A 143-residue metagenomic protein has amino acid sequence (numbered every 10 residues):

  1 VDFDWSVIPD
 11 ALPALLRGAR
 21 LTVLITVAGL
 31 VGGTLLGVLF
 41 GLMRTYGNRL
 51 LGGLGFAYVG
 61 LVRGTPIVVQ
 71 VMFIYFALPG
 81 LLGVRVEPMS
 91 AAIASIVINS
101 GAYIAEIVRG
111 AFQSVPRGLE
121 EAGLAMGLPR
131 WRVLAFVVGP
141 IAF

Functional and structural regions predicted by a protein language model:
V1-F143: Transmembrane alpha-helices and adjacent helix-loop boundaries
